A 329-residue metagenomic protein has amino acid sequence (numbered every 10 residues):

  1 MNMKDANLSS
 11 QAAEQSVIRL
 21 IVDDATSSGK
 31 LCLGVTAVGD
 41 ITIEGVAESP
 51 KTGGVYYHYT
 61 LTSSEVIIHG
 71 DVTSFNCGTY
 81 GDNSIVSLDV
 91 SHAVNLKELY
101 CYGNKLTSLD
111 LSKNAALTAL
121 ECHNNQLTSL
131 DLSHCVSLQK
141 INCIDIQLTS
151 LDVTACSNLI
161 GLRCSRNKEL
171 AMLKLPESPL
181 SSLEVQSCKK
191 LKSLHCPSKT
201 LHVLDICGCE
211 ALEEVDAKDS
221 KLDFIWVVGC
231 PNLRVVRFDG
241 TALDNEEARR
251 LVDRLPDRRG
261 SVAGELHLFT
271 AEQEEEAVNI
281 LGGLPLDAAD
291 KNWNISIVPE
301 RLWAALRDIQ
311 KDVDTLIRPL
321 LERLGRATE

Functional and structural regions predicted by a protein language model:
M1-E98, A115, V136, S157 (+4 more regions): N-terminal capping/linker segments that flank leucine-rich repeat
D40-I43, S133, S150, S182 (+4 more regions): Low-complexity, intrinsically disordered short peptide segments enriched in small/polar/basic residues
C77-S84, Y100-K105, E121-Q126, S137 (+12 more regions): Concave beta-strand-loop units of leucine-rich repeat
L88, L109, L130, L151 (+2 more regions): Acidic/charged coordination and interface sites in well-structured regions
L88-N124: Conserved, compact domain cores that house catalytic/ligand-binding motifs in diverse enzymes and effector modules
T154: C-terminal polymerase-core module
